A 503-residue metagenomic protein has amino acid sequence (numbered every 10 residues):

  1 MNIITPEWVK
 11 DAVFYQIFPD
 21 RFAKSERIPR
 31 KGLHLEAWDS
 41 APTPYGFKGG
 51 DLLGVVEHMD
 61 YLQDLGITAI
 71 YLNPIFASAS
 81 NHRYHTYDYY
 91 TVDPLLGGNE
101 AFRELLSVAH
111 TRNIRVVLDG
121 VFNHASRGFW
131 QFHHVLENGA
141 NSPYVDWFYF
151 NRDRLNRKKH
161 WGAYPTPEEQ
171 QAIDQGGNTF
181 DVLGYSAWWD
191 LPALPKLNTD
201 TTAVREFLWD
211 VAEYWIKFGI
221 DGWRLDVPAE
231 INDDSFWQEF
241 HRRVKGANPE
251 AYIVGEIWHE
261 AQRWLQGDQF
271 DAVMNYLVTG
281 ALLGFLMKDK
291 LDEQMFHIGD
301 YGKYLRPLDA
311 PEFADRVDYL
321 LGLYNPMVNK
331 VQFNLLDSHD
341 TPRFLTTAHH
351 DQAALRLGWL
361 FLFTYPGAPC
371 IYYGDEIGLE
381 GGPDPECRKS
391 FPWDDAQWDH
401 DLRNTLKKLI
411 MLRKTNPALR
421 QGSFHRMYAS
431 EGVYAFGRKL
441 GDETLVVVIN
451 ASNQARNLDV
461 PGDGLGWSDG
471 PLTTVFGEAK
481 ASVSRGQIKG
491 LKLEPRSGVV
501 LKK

Functional and structural regions predicted by a protein language model:
M1-F18, F22-K24, I28-T68, R103 (+4 more regions): Carbohydrate-interacting/catalytic domains
M1-L118, N123-A125, F129-N141, D146 (+4 more regions): N-terminal structural segment of carbohydrate-active enzymes
V13-Y15, I70-L72, V116-L118, W223 (+4 more regions): Hydrophobic faces of well-ordered beta-strands that scaffold small-molecule active sites in alpha/beta enzyme cores
I17, L62, L72, Y89 (+10 more regions): Conserved, mostly hydrophobic/aromatic
D39-L52, H85-G98, L191-R205, D221-I231 (+3 more regions): The substrate-binding groove and active-site-proximal loops of carbohydrate-active enzymes, especially glycoside
L106-R112, N123-H124, W130-N141, D210 (+8 more regions): Active-site-proximal helices and loops of the catalytic beta/alpha 8
H133-D190, L194, G284-F285, E293-V317: Core domains of carbohydrate- and sulfate-ester-processing enzymes
P326-A348: Active-site clefts of carbohydrate-active enzymes
